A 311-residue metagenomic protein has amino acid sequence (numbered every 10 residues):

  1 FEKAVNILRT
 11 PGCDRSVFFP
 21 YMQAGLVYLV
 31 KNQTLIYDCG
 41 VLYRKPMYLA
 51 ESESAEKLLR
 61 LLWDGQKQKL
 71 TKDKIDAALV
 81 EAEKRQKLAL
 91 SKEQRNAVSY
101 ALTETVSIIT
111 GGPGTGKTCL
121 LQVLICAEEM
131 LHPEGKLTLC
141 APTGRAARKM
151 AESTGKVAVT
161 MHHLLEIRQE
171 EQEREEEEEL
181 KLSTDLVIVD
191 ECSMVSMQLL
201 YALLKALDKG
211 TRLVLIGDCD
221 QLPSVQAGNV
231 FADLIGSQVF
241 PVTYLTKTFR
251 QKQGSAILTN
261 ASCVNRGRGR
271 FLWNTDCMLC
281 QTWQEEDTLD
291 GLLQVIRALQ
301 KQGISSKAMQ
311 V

Functional and structural regions predicted by a protein language model:
F1-A77: Accessory, non-ATPase domains that flank or precede helicase/AAA+ motor cores in DNA-metabolism machines
K87-T103: N-terminal pre-P-loop "Q-motif" helix
K117: Conserved lysine of the Walker
L120, L124: Hydrophobic positions on the alpha1 helix immediately C-terminal to the Walker A/P-loop
L137-D185: Inter-Walker segment of RecA-like/P-loop motor cores
E170-D185, S196, Y201-T211, S306: Short basic/glycine-enriched coil/helix segment immediately N-terminal to the Walker B
D190-E191, G217: Walker B catalytic acidic pair
C219-V311: Conserved helicase motor core of P-loop NTPases
